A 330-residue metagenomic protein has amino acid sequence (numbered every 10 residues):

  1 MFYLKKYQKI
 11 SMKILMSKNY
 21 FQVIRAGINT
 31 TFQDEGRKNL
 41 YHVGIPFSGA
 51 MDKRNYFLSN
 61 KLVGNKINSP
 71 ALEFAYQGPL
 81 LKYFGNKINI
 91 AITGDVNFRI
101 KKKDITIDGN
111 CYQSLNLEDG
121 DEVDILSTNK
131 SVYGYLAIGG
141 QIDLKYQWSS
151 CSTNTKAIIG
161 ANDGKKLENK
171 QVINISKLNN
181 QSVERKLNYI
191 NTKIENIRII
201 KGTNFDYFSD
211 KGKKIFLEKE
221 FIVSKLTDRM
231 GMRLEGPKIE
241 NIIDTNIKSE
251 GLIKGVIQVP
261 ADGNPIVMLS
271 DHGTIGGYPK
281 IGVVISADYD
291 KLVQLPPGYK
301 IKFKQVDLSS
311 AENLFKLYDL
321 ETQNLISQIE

Functional and structural regions predicted by a protein language model:
F2-E330: Conserved "landmark" site that anchors the functional core of diverse proteins
